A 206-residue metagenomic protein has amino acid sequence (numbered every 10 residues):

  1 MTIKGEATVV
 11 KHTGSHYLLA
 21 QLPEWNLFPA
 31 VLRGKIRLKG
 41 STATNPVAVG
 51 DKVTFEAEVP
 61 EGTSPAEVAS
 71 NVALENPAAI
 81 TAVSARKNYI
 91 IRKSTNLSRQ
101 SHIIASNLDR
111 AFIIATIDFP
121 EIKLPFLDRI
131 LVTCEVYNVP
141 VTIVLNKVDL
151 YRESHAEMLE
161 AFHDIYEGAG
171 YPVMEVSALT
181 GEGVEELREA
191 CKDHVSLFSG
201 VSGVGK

Functional and structural regions predicted by a protein language model:
M1-L124: N-terminal accessory targeting/assembly segments
T2-I3, A111, E135-V139, H163: Structural and coupling elements of P-loop NTPases
G50, C134, N146: Residue-level signal for inorganic ion chemistry
N107-A115, N138-V148, A169-S177: Conserved beta-strand/loop subsegment of P-loop NTPase cores
I117-P120, V148-R152: Short histidine/acidic/glycine/proline-rich micro-motifs that form metal- and phosphate-coordinating active-site loops
L124-L127, H155-E157: Short amphipathic alpha-helical segments
P125-P140: Histidine-anchored nucleotide/phosphate-binding helix
L150-V204: Canonical P-loop GTPase G-domain recognition
